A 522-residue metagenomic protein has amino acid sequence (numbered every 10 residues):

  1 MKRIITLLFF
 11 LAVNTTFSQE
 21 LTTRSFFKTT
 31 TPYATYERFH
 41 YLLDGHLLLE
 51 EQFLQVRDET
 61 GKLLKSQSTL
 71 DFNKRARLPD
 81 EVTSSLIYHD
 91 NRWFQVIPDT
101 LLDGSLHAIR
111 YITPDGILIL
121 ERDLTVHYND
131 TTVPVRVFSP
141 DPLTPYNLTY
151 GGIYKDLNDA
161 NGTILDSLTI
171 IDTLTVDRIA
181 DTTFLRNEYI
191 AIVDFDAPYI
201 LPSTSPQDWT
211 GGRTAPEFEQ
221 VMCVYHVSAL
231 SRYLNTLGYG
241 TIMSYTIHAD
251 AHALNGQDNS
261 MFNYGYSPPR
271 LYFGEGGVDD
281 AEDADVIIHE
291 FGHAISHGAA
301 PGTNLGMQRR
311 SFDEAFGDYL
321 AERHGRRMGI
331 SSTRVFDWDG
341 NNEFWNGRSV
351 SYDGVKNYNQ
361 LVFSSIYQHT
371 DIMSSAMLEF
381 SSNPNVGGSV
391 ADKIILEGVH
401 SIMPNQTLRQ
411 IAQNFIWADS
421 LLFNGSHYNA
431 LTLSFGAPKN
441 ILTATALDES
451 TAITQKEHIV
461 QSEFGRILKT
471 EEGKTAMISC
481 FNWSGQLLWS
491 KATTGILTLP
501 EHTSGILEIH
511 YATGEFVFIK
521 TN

Functional and structural regions predicted by a protein language model:
I4-I5, R57, I112, F138 (+5 more regions): Small/flexible residues
I4-V13: Sec-dependent N-terminal signal peptides
I5-T6, L124, H293, A452 (+2 more regions): Intrinsically disordered, low-complexity segments enriched in glycine/proline and serine/threonine
V13-N14, N522: Prokaryotic Sec-type signal peptides and long signal-anchor helices with extended Leu/Ile/Val-rich h-regions
F17-I287, A294-D448, W483, I496-P500 (+2 more regions): Zymogen propeptides/activation segments of proteases
T451-N522: C-terminal outer-membrane/trafficking sorting elements
